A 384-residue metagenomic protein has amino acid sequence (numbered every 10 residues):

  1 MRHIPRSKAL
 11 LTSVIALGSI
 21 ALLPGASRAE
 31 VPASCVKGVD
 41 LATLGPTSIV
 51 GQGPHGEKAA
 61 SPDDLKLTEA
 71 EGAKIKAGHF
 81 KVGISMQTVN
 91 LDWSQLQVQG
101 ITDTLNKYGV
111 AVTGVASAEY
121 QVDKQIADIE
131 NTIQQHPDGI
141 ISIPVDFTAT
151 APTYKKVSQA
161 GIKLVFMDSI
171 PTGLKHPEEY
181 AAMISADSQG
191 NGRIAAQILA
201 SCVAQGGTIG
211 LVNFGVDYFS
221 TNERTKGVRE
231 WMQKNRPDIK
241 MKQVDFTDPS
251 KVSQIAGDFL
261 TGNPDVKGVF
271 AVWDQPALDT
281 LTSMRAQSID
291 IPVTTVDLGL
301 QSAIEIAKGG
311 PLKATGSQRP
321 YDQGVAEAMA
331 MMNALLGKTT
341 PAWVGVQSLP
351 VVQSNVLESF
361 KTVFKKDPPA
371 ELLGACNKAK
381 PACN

Functional and structural regions predicted by a protein language model:
M1-V14, G18: Bacterial Sec-dependent N-terminal signal peptides
H3-R6, R28-N384: A residue-level marker of the well-folded mature domains of exported/periplasmic proteins
S19-R28: C-terminal segment of classical bacterial N-terminal signal peptides
